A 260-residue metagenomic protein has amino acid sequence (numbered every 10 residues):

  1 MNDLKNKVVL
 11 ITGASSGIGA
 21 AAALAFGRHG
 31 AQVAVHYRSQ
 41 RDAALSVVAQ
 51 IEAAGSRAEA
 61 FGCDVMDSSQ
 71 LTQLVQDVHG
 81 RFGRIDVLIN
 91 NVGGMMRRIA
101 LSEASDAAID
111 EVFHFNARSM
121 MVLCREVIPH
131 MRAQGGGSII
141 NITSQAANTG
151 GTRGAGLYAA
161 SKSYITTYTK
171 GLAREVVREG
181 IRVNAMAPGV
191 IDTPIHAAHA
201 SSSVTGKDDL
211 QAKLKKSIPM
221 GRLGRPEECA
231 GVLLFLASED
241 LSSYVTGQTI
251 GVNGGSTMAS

Functional and structural regions predicted by a protein language model:
S15-S16: Conserved glycine-rich cofactor-binding loop
R41, G62-L74, D106, E227-E228: The beta1-alpha1 cofactor-binding region of Rossmann-like NAD(H)/NADP(H)-dependent oxidoreductases
T72, M95-D110, A133, R153-L157 (+1 more regions): Conserved mid-core segment of classical short-chain dehydrogenase/reductases
M95-R98, L234, D240-S260: Short C-terminal tail/terminal secondary-structure segment of NAD(P)H-dependent dehydrogenase/reductase domains
S102-V122, G136, I140, I165 (+2 more regions): Catalytic Tyr-X3-Lys loop
C124-R125, K170: A short, exposed helix-loop element centered on a Lys and neighboring polar residues
P129, R174-E175, S243: Alpha-helical segment proximal to the catalytic Tyr-Lys
I140-Y164, T169-R178, V190-I191: Catalytic loop of short-chain dehydrogenase/reductase
